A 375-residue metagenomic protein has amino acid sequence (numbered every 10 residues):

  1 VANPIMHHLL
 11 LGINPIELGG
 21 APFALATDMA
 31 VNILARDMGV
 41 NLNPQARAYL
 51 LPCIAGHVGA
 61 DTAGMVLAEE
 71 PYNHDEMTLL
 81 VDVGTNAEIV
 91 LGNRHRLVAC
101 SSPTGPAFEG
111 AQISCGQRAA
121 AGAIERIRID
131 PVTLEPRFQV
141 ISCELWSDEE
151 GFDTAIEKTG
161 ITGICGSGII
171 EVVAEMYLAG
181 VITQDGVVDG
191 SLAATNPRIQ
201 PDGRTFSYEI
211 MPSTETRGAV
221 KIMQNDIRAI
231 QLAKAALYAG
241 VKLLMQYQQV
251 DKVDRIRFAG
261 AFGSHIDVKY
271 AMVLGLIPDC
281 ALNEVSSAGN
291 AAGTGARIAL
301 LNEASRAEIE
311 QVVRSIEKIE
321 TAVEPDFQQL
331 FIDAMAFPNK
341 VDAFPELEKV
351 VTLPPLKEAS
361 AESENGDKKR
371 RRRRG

Functional and structural regions predicted by a protein language model:
V1-N3, V83-T85, D189-I199, K252-G263 (+1 more regions): A glycine-rich phosphate-binding loop feature that marks nucleotide/adenosyl-phosphate handling sites
V1-T78, I222-A229, Q328-G375: Nucleotide/phosphate-binding catalytic cleft detector across ATP-hydrolyzing and phosphate-transferring enzymes
N3-P15, R198-G203, A261-A281, T321-L330 (+1 more regions): Short glycine/threonine-rich loop-to-helix capping motif typified by GTGT followed within a few residues by an Asp-Pro
N14-N32, P44, Y49-P52, G64-G168 (+1 more regions): Glycine-rich phosphate-binding loop of actin/hexokinase-like ATP-binding domains
T62-M65, I230-D251: Phosphate/ATP-binding catalytic cores across multiple sugar-kinase/actin-like superfamilies, primarily ASKHA
N93-V98, S102, K242, Q246-V313: Catalytic phosphate/nucleotide-handling subdomain of diverse soluble enzymes
I170-L232: Gly/charged contiguous loops adjacent to phosphate- or pyrophosphate-bearing nucleotide/cofactor binding elements
A281-G366: Internal helix-turn-beta structural module
